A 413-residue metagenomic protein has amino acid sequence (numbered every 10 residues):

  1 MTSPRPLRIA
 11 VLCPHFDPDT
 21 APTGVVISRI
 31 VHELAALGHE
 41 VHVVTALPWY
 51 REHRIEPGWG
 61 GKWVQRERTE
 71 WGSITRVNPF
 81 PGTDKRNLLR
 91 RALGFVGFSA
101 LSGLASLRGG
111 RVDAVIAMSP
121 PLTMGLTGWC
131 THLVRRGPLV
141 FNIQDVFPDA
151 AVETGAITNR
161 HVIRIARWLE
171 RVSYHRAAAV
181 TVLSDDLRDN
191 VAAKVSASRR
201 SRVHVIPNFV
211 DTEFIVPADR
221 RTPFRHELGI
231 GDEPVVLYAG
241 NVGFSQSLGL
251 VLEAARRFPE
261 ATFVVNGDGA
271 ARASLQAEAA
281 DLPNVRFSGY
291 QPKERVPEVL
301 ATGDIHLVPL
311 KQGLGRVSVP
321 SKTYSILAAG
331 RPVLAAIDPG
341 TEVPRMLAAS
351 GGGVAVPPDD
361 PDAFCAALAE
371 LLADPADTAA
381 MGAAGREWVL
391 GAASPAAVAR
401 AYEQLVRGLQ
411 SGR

Functional and structural regions predicted by a protein language model:
M1-E70: N-terminal subdomain of nucleotide-sugar transferases
P57-V64, V216-G229: A short helix/loop element that forms part of the nucleotide-sugar donor recognition site in Leloir-type
T123-L126, C130-V134, R160-V182: Membrane-proximal helix-turn-helix segments that form the acceptor-binding/catalytic region of lipid-linked
D186, F209: Carbohydrate-associated surface elements
I230-Q246, L252-R256, V264: Conserved donor-binding/catalytic core segment of Leloir-type glycosyltransferases
Q246, Y290-A301, H306-L327, P332-R345: Nucleotide-sugar-dependent
V264, A273-P297: Nucleotide-activated donor-binding/catalytic signature segment of Leloir-type glycosyltransferases, i.e., the conserved
A363, E370, D377-G391, A401: A short, well-ordered alpha-helix in the C-terminal region of glycosyltransferases
